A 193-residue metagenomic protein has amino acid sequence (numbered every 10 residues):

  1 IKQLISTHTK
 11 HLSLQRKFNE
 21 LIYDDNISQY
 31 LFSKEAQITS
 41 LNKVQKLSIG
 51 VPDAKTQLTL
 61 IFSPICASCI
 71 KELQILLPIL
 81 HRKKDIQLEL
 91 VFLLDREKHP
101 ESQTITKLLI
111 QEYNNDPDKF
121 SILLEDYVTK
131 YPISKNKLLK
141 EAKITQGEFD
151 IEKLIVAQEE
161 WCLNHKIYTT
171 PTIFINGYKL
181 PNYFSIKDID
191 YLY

Functional and structural regions predicted by a protein language model:
I1-D53, I151-E152, K166, T170 (+1 more regions): Secretory/periplasmic and organellar redox-cofactor proteins
I1-Q3, L77-L80, V91, L138-Y193: C-terminal cap of thioredoxin/glutaredoxin-like
F32-Q37, S63-A67, G147-I151, V156: Short linear motifs at secondary-structure transitions and domain/linker junctions
A54, F62: Short metal-coordination and nucleic-acid-contact micro-motifs, chiefly zinc-binding Cys/His arrays
L58-T59, T172: Hydrophobic beta-strand anchors of alpha/beta hydrolase catalytic cores
T59, I65, I70-F149, H165-I167: Structural alpha/beta surface segment adjacent to cysteine/selenocysteine redox centers across thiol/disulfide enzymes
